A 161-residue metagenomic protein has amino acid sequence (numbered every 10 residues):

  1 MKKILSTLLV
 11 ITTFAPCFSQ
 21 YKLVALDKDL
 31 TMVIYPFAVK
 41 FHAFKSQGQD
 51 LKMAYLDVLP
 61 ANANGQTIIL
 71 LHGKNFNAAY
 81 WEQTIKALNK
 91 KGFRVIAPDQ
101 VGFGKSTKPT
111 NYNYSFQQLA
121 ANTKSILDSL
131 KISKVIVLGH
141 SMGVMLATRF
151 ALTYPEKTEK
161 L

Functional and structural regions predicted by a protein language model:
I4-L5, F14, F18-Q66, K90-F93: Alpha/beta-hydrolase fold catalytic core
A43-Q49, A54-A61, K90, Q100-L138 (+1 more regions): Active-site loop/oxyanion-hole signature of alpha/beta-hydrolase fold enzymes
G65-G73: Short beta-strand element of the alpha/beta-hydrolase
L71, P98-Q100: Alpha/beta-hydrolase
K74-I85: The serine-hydrolase catalytic nucleophile loop
E82, K124, T148-L152: Short, hydrophobic alpha-helix immediately C-terminal to the catalytic nucleophile
S133-L161: Conserved hydrolase catalytic core segment
